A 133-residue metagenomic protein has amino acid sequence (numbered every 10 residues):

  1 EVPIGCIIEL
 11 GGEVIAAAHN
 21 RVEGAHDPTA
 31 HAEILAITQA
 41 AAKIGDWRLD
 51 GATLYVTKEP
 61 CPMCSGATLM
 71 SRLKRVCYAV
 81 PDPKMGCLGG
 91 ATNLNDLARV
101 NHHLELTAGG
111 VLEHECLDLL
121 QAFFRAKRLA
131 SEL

Functional and structural regions predicted by a protein language model:
E1-I4, D50: Short, basic and Ser/Thr-rich N-terminal targeting/leader segments
I4-G12: Short beta-strand scaffold segments in enzyme catalytic cores
I15-V22: Short beta->alpha transition motifs characteristic of CBS
G24-I34: A short, polar/charged loop-to-alpha-helix boundary motif
I34-Q39, A108: Glycine-rich oxoanion-binding loops at beta->alpha junctions
D46-E59: Immediate flanking context of iron-sulfur cluster ligation sites
P60-L133: Zinc-dependent deaminase
